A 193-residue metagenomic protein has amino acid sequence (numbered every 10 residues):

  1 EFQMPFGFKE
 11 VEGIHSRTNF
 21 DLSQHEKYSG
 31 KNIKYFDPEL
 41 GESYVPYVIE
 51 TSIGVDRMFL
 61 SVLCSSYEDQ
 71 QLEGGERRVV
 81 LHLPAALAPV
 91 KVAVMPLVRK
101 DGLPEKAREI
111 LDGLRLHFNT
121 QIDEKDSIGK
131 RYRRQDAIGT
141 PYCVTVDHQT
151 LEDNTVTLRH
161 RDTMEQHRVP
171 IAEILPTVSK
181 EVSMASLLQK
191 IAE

Functional and structural regions predicted by a protein language model:
E1-E193: NTP/phosphate- and nucleic-acid-binding module
